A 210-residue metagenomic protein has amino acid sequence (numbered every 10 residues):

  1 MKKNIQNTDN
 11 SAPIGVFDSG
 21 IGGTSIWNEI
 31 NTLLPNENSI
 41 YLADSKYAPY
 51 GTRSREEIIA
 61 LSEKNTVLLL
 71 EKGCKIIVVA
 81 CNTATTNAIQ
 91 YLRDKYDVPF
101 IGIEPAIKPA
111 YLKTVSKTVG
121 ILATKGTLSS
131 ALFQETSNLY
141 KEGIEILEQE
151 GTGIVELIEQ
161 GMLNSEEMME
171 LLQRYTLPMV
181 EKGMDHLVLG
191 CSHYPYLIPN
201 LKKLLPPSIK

Functional and structural regions predicted by a protein language model:
M1-K210: Non-catalytic structural scaffold of enzyme domains
